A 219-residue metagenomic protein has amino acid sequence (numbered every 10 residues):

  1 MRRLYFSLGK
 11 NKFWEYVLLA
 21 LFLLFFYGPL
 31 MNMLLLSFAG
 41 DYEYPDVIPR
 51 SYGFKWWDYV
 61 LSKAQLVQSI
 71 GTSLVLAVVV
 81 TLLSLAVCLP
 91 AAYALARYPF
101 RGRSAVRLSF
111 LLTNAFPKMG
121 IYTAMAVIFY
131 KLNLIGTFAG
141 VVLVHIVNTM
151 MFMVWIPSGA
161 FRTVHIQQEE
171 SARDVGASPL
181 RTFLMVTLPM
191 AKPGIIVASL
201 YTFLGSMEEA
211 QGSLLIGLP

Functional and structural regions predicted by a protein language model:
M1-M33: N-terminal signal-anchor/first transmembrane alpha helix
L4, Y44-I48, F54, R103-S104 (+3 more regions): Membrane-interfacial helix termini and adjacent extracytoplasmic/periplasmic loops of multi-pass transporters
K12-L19, P90-V127, E169: Cytoplasmic-entry segments and transmembrane alpha-helices of multi-pass inner-membrane transporters
V17-A20, I70, L74, V78 (+7 more regions): Residue-level signature of the transmembrane alpha-helical core of multi-pass small-molecule transporters
G28-A64, L214-P219: Short membrane-interfacial helix/loop motifs at transmembrane-helix boundaries
L36-Y44, T123, G194-P219: Non-cytoplasmic
A64-A94: Transmembrane alpha-helix signature in integral membrane proteins
F138-D174, R181-T187, P193-T202: Membrane-cytosol interface at the C-terminal ends of specific transmembrane alpha-helices in multi-pass membrane
